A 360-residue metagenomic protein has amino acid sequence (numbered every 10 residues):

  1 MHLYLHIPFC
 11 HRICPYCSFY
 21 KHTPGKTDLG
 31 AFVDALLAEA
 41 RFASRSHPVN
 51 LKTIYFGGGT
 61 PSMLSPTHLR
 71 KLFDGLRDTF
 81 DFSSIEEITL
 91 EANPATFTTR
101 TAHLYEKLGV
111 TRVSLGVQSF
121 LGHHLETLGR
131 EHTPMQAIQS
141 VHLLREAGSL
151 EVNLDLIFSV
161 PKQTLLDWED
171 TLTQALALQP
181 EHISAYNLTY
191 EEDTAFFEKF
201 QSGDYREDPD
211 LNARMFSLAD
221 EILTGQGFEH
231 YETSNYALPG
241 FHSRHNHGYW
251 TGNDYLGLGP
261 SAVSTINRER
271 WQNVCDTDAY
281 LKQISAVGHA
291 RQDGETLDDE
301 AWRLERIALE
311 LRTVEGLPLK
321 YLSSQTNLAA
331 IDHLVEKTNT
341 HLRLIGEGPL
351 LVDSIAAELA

Functional and structural regions predicted by a protein language model:
M1, S18-R45, N50-Y321: C-terminal scaffold of the Radical SAM
M1-I7: Immediate flanking context of iron-sulfur cluster ligation sites
P8-K21: Local cysteine-cluster metal-coordination motifs and their immediate loop/turn environment, predominantly Fe-S cluster
C10, R214, L350: Active-site phosphate/pyrophosphate-handling residues
S323-D332: Short amphipathic alpha-helical interaction segments
D332-T340: A short, conserved structural fragment
H341-G346: Minor-groove-contacting beta-hairpin "wing" of winged helix-turn-helix DNA-binding domains
E347-A360: Short, amphipathic alpha-helical interaction segments positioned at domain boundaries
